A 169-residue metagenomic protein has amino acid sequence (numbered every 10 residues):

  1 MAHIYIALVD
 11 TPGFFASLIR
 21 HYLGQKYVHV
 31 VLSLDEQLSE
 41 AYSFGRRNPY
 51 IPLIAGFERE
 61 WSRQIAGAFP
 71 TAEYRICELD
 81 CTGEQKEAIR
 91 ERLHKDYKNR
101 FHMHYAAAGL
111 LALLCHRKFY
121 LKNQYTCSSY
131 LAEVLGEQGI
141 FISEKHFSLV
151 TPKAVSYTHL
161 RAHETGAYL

Functional and structural regions predicted by a protein language model:
A2-I4: Extreme N-terminal starter segment of soluble prokaryotic enzymes
V9-C77, L111-K118: Glycine-rich catalytic cores of cysteine/serine-nucleophile enzymes that process amide/ester linkages in cell-envelope
F15-Y22, P70-S148: Active-site nucleophile-His-acid catalytic modules used for acyl/amide transfer and hydrolysis across diverse enzymes
V150-S156: Beta-rich nucleic-acid/ligand-interaction surfaces
T158-T165: Conserved small/polar residues in nucleotide/adenosyl-binding loops
